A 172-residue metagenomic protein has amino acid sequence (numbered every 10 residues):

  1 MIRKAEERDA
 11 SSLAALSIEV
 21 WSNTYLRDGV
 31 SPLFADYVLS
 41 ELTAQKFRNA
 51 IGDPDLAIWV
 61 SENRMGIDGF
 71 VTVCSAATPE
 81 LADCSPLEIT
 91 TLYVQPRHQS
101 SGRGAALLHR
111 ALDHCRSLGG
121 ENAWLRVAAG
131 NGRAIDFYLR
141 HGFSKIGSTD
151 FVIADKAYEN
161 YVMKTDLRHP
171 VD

Functional and structural regions predicted by a protein language model:
K4-A10, A14-D28, P32-R97, A105-R110 (+4 more regions): Acetyl-CoA-dependent GNAT
L56, Y158-V162: Short hydrophobic/aromatic beta-strand or adjacent loop that forms the aromatic wall/cage of a ligand/substrate-binding
M65, Y138, F143: Conserved active-site tyrosine of GNAT-family acetyltransferases
Q95-R97, S101, A129-G130: Active-site acidic-Proline motif in GNAT/NAT acetyltransferases
E121, S144: Short acidic/polar active-site loop segments enriched in Thr and Asp
L125-I135, V152-A157: Conserved beta-strand-loop-alpha-helix junction that forms the acyl-donor binding cleft
